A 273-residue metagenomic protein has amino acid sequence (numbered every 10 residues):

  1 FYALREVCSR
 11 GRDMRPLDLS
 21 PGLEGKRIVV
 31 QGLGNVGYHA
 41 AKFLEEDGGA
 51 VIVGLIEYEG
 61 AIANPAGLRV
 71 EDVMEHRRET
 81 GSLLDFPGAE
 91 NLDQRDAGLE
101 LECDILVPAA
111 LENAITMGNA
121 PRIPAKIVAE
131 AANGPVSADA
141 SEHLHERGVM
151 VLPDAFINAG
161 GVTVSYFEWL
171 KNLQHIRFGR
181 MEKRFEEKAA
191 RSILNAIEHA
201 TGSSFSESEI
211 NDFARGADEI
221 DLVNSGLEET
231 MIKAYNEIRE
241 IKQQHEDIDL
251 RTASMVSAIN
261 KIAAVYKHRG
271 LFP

Functional and structural regions predicted by a protein language model:
F1-L4, G34-G37, A41-E45, A125 (+4 more regions): Short, well-ordered alpha-helical packing segments
Y2-E100: Glycine-rich phosphate/diphosphate-binding loop of Rossmann-like nucleotide-binding domains
L4-R15, A110, A132, K242 (+1 more regions): Structural motif corresponding to the C-terminal cap of alpha-helices
R10-D18, D47-V51, P121, E146-M150 (+2 more regions): Secondary-structure transition/capping motifs at alpha-helix termini and the adjoining loop/turn into the next element
H39-F43, E57, N64-V70, G118-N119 (+2 more regions): Short acidic, glycine/serine/threonine-rich loops at helix termini
G60-V151, F156-I157: Rossmann-like adenosine-cofactor binding region
K126-P273: Adenosine-phosphate binding glycine-rich loop
